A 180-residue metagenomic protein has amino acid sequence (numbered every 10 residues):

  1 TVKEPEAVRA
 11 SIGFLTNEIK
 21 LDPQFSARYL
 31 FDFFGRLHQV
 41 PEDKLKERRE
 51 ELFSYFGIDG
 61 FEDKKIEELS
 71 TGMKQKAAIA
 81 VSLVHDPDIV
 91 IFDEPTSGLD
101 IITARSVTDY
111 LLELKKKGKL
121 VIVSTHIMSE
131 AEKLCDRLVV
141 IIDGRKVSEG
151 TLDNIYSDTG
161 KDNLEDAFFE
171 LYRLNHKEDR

Functional and structural regions predicted by a protein language model:
D32, R36, D43-F61: Conserved ABC ATPase "signature" region
K65-L69: Conserved ABC ATPase signature
V90-E94: Catalytic Walker B motif of ABC-type/P-loop ATPase nucleotide-binding domains
I101-T103: Helix N-cap at the start of a conserved alpha-helix in ABC-type nucleotide-binding domains
R105-K117: Helical segment within the ABC ATPase nucleotide-binding domain
E149-G150: ABC ATPase "signature
